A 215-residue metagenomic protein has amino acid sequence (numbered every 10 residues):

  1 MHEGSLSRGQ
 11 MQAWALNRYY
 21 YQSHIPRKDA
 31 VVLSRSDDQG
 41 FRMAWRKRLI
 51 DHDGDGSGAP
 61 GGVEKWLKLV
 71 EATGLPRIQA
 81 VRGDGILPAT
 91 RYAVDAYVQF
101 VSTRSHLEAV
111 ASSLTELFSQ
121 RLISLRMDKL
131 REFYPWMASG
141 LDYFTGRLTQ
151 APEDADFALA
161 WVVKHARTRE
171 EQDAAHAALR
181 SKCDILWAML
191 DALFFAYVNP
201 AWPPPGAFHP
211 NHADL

Functional and structural regions predicted by a protein language model:
M1-L215: Non-heme di-metal
